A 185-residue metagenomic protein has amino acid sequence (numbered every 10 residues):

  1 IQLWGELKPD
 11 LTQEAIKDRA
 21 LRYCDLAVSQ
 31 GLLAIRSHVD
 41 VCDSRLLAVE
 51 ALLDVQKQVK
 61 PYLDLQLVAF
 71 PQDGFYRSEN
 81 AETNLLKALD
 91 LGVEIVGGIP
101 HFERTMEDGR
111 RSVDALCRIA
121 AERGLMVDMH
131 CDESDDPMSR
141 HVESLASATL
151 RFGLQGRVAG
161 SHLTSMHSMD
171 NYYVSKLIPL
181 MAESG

Functional and structural regions predicted by a protein language model:
I1-H38, L46-Q58, T83-D90: Alpha-helical scaffold segments that flank or form the walls of functional sites
Q2-D18, V68-N80, P100-E107: Active-site mouth loops of central-metabolism enzymes
W4, P9-T12, L26-S29, L65-Q66 (+5 more regions): Residue-level signal for well-ordered alpha-helical segments
R36, Q66-V68, D128, A159: A structural signal for isolated positions on well-ordered beta-strands in alpha/beta enzyme cores
H38-D43, P71-D73, E103, E133-S134: Conserved short loop/turn motifs at secondary-structure junctions
L47-P61, R77-A159, L163-G185: Histidine/acidic residue-rich metal-binding segments in metalloenzymes
